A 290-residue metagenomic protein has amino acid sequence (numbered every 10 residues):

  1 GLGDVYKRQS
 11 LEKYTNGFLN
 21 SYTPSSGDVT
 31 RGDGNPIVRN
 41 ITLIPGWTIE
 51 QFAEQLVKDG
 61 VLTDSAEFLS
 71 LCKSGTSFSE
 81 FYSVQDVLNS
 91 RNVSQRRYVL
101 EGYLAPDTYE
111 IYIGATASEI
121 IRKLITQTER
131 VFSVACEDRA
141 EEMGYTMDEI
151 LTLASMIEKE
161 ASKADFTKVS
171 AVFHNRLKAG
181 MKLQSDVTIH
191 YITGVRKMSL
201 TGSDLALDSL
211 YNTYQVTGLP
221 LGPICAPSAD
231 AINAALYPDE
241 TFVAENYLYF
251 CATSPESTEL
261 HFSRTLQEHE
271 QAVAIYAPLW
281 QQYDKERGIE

Functional and structural regions predicted by a protein language model:
G1-Y6: Short, small-residue-biased leader/transition segments that mark boundaries at the very start of proteins
K7-T15, G34-R39, A154, S170: Ser/Thr/Pro/Gly-biased, low-complexity, turn-/loop-rich segments that often occur immediately after N-terminal
S10-S26: Intrinsic, low-complexity N-terminal interaction/targeting segments
K13, S74-T76: Active-site "lid/cap" and pocket-lining segments within catalytic core domains
R31-L62, L71, R139-Y145: Glycine-rich loop/hinge motif
V57, V61-L62, T76-E290: Bacterial extracytoplasmic/cell-wall-associated proteins, especially those involved in peptidoglycan
S65: Extracytoplasmic cell-surface/polysaccharide-interacting catalytic and binding patches
F68-S74: Short, glycine-/polar-rich solvent-exposed loops and beta-turns at beta-strand/coil boundaries
